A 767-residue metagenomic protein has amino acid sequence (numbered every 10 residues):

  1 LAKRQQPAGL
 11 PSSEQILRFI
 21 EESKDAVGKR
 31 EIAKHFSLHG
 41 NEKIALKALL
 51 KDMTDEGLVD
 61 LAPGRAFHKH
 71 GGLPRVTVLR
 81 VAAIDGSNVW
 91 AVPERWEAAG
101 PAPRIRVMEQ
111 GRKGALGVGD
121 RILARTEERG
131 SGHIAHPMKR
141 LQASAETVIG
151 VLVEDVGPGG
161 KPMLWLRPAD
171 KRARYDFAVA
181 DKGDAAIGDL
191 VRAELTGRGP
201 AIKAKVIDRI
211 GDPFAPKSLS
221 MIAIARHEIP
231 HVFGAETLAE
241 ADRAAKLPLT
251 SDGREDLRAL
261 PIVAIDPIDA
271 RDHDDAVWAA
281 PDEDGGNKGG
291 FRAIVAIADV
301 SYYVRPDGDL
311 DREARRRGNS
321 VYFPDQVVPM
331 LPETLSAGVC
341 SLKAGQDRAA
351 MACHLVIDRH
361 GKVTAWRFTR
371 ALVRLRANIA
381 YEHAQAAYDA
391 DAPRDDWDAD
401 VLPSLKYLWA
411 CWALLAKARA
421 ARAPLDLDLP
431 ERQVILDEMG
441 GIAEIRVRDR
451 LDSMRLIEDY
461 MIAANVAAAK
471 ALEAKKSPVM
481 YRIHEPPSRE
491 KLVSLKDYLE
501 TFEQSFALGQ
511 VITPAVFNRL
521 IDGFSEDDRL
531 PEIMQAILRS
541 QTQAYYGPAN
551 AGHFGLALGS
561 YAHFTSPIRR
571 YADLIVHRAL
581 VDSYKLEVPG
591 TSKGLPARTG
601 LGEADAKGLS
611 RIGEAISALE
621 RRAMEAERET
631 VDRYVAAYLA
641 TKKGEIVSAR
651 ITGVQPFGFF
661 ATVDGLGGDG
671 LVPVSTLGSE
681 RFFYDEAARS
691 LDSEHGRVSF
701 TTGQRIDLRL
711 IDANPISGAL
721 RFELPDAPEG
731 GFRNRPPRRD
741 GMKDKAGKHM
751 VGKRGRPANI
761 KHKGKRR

Functional and structural regions predicted by a protein language model:
L1-R292, S301-Q346, N378, H383-A386 (+2 more regions): Charge-lined substrate channels and their catalytic hotspots, especially those that engage the 3′ end of RNA
A62, D85, P93, P168 (+6 more regions): Acidic/polar residues at beta-strand termini and the immediately following turn/coil
A99-M108, A173-A178, G667-Y684, F732-P737: A short macromolecule-binding patch
P101-I105, G658-A661, L677, L708-L710: Terminal RNA-binding accessory module
D120, D189, P673-L720, P725 (+2 more regions): Intrinsically disordered, low-complexity linker and terminal regions at domain boundaries
E127-E128, T196, T652, I711-A713: Short, surface-exposed secondary-structure boundary micro-motifs
R198, I222, R226-I229, E236-G678 (+3 more regions): Electropositive polyanion-binding surfaces
I210, S583, E723-G730: Short beta-strand-to-coil "C-cap" segments at the C-terminal boundary of structured domains/repeats, marking
